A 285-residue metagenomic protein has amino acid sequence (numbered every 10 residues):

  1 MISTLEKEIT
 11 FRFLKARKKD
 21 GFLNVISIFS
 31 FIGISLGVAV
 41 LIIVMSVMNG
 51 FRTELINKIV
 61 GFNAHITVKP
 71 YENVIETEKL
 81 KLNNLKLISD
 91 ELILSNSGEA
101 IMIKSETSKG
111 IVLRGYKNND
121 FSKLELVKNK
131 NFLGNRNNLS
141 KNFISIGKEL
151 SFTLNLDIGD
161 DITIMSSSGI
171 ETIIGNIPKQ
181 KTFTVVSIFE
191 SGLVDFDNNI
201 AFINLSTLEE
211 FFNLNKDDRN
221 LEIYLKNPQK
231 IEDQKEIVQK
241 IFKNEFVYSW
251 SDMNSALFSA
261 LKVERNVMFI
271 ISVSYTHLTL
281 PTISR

Functional and structural regions predicted by a protein language model:
M1-V38: N-terminal Sec/SRP start-transfer signal
S3-K7, F11, W250-N254, I270: Alpha-helical membrane-protein architecture signal
F29, K262-Y275: Loop-to-helix entry region at the N-terminal start of transmembrane alpha-helices in multi-pass membrane transporters
G37-M48: Alpha-helical transmembrane segments
M48, R52-K81: Membrane-interface junction motifs in transport/secretion proteins
K86-L205, E209-K216: A structural signal for hydrophobic secondary-structure junctions, strongest on transmembrane helix-loop-helix units
N176-M268: Mechanotransmission and gating elements of multispan inner-membrane complexes involved in transport and envelope
T276-T282: Conserved small/polar residues in nucleotide/adenosyl-binding loops
